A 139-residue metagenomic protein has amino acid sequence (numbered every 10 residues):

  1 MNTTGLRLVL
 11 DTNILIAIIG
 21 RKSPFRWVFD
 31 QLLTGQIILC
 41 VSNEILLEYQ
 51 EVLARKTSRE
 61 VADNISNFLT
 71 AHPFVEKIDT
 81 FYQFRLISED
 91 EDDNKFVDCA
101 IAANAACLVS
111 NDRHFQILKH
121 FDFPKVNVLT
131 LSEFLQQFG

Functional and structural regions predicted by a protein language model:
M1-K22: Metal-dependent nucleic-acid phosphoesterase active-site entry motif
L10, G20, P24-A54: PIN/NYN-family metal-dependent endoribonuclease catalytic core
L10-T12, V41-S42, N111, T130-L131: A secondary-structure boundary/capping signal
I14-L15, I45, H114-F115: Alpha-helix capping/helix-boundary segments
I38, F74-E76, N127: Conserved beta-strand segments of alpha/beta enzyme cores
F74-L108, R113, I117: Active-site neighborhoods of divalent-metal-dependent phosphate/nucleic-acid chemistry enzymes
R113-G139: Acidic, PIN/NYN-like endoribonuclease modules and their adjacent C-terminal/linker elements
